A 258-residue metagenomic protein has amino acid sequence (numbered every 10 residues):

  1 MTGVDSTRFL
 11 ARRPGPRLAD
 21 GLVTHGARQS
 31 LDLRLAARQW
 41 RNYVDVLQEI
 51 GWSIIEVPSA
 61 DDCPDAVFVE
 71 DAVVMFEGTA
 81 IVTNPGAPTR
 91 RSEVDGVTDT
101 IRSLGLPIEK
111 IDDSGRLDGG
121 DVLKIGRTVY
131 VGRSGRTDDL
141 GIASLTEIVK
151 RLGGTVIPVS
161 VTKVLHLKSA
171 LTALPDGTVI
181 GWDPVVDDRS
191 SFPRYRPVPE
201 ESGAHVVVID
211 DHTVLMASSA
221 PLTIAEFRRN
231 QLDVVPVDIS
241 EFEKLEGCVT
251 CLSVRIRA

Functional and structural regions predicted by a protein language model:
M1-A258: The feature marks the mature, well-folded catalytic cores of soluble enzymes
